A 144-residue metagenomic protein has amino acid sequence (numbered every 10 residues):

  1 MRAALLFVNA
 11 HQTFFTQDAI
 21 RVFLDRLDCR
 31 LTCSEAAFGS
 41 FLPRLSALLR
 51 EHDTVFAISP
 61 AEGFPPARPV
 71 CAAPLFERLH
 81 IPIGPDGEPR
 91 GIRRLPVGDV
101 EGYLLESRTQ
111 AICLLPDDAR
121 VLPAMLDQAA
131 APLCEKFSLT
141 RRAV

Functional and structural regions predicted by a protein language model:
M1-S40: Glycine-rich phosphate/diphosphate-binding loop of Rossmann-like nucleotide-binding domains
L31-S34, S138-V144: Flexible, glycine/charged-enriched surface loops at secondary-structure junctions
S40-L48: Short acidic active-site motifs
A47-T140: Proline/glycine-rich low-complexity loops and linkers
